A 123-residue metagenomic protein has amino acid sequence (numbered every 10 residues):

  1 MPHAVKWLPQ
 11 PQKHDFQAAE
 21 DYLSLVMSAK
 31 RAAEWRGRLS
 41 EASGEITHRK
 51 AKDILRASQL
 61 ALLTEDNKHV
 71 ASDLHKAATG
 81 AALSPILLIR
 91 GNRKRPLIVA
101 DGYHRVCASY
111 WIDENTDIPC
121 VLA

Functional and structural regions predicted by a protein language model:
M1-E65: An acidic, glycine-rich, mixed-charge low-complexity segment common to nucleic-acid enzymes
P2, P9-P11, P85, P96 (+1 more regions): Proline-rich intrinsically disordered, low-complexity coils
Q12, A18, V70, I98-D101: Intrinsic disorder/low-complexity signature
Q12-H14, L88, L122: A generic alpha-helix propensity feature with a strong bias for hydrophobic helices
S40-I98: Short alpha-helix boundary/capping and kink motifs at helix termini
A81, Y110-I112, T116-A123: Phosphate/pyrophosphate-binding active-site loops
G91, G102, A123: Short, loop-centered acidic/histidine patches that primarily coordinate divalent metals
P96-Y110: A sequence-level detector for short glycine-anchored, His/Arg-bearing signature motifs that mark catalytic or binding
